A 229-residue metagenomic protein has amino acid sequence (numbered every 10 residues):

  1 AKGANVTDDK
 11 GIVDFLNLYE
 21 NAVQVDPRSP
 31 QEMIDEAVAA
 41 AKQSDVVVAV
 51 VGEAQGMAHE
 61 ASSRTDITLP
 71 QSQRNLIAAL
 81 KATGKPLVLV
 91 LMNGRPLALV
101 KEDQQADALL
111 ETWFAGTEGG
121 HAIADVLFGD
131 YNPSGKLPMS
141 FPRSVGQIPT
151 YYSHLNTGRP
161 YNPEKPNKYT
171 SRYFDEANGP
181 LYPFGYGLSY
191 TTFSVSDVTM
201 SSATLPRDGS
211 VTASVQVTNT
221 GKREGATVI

Functional and structural regions predicted by a protein language model:
A1-V25, M92-A226: Secreted, periplasmic, or luminal enzymes acting at the cell surface/secretory milieu
D9-Q104: Hydrophobic helix-and-loop "lid/oligomerization" segment in the mid-to-C-terminal part of catalytic domains
